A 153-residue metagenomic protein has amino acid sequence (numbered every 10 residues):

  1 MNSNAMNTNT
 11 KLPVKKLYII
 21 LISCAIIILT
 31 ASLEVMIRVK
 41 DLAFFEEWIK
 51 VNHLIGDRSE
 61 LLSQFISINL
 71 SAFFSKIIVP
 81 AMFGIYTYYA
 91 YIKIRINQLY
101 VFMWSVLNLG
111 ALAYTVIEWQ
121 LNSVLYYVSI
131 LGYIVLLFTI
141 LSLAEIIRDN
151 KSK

Functional and structural regions predicted by a protein language model:
M1-L42: Cytosolic juxtamembrane helix and N-cap/initiation of the first transmembrane helix
S3-I19, Y91-M103, G110, I147-K153: Membrane-interface extramembranous regions at the lipid-water interface
N9-K16, E60-S71, I92-I96, E118-Y127: Membrane-interfacial loop-to-transmembrane-helix junctions in polytopic alpha-helical membrane proteins
K15-L21, E47-I55, L70-I85: Hydrophobic alpha-helical transmembrane segments
L21-I28, I66, L70-F74, Q98 (+2 more regions): Hydrophobic alpha-helical segments of membrane proteins, primarily the transmembrane helices and their short helical
I27-A72: Membrane-helix boundary elements
N69, F74-A111, T115: Loop-to-transmembrane helix junctions at the membrane interface
A111-K153: Alpha-helical transmembrane segments of multi-pass integral membrane proteins, characterized by long hydrophobic
